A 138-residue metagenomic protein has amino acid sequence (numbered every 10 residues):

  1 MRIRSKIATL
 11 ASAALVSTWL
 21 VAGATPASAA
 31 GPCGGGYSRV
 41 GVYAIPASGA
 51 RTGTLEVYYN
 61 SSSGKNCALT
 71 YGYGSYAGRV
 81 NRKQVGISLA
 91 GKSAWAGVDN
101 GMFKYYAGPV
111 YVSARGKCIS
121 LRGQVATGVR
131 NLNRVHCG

Functional and structural regions predicted by a protein language model:
M1-I45: N-terminal prepro-regions of secreted/extracellular proteins
S28-G138: Post-signal peptide N-terminal regions of Sec-secreted extracellular proteins
